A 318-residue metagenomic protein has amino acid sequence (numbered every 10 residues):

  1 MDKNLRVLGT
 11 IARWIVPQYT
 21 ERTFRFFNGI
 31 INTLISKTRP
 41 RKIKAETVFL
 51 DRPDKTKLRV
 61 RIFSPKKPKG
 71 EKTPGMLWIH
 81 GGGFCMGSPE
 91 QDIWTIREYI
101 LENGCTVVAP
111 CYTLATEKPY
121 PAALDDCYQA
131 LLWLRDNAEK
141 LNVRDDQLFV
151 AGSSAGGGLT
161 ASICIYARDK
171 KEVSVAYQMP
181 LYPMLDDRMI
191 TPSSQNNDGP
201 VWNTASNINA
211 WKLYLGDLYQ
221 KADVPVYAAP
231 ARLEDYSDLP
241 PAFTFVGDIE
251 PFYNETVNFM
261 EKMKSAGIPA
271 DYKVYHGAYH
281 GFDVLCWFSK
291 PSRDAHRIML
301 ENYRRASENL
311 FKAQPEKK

Functional and structural regions predicted by a protein language model:
D2-F49: An N-terminal hydrophobic leader/cap segment in hydrolases
I11, I15, K44-K318: Alpha/beta-hydrolase superfamily serine-hydrolase fold, recognizing
